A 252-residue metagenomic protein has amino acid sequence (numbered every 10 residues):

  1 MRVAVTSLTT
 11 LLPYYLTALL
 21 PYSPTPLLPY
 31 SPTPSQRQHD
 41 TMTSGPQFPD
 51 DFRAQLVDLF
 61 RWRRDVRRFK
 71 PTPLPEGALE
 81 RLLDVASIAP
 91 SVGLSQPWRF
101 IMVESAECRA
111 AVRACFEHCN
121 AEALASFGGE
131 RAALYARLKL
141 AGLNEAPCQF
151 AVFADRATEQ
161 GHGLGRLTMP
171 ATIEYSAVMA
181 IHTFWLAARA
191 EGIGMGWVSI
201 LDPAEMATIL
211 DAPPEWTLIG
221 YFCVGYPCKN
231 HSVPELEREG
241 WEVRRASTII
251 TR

Functional and structural regions predicted by a protein language model:
V3-V5, A18, D40: Acidic, Ala/Val/Gly-enriched low-complexity intrinsically disordered segments
T9-P34: Intrinsically disordered, low-complexity proline-rich regions
M42-P73, A78-R81, V85: N-terminal targeting/leader regions
T43-F52, L56, V66, G220-R252: C-terminal helix-cap and adjacent tail motif
L59, Q149-A151, Y221-C223: Conserved hydrophobic/aromatic beta-strand scaffold that supports enzyme active sites
L82, A86, F150, R156-I209: Small-aliphatic-rich amphipathic alpha-helix that forms the alpha element of a beta-alpha
I88-G93: Glycine-rich phosphate/pyrophosphate-binding beta-alpha loops
Q96-A177: Glycine/small-residue-rich phosphate/adenosyl-binding loop
